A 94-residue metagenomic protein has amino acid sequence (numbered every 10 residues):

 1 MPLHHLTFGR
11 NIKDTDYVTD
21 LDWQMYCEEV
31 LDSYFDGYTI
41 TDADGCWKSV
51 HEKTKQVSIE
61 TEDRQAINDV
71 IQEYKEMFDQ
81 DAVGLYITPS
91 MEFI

Functional and structural regions predicted by a protein language model:
M1-I94: Positively charged, small/polar-rich N-terminal and surface patches that mediate targeting and assembly and bind
